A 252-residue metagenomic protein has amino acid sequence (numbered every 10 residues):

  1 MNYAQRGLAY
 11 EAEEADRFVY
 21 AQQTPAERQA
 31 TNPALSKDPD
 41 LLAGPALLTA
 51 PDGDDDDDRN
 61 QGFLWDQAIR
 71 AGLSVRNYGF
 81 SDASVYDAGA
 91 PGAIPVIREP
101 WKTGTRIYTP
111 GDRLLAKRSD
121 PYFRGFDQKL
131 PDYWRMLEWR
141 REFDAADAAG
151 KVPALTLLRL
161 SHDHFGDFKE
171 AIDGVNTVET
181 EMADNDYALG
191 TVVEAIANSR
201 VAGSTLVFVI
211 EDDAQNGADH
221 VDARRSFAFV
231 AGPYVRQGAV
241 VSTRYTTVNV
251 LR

Functional and structural regions predicted by a protein language model:
M1-R252: N-terminal pro-sequences and low-complexity stem/linker regions of secreted or lumenal proteins
